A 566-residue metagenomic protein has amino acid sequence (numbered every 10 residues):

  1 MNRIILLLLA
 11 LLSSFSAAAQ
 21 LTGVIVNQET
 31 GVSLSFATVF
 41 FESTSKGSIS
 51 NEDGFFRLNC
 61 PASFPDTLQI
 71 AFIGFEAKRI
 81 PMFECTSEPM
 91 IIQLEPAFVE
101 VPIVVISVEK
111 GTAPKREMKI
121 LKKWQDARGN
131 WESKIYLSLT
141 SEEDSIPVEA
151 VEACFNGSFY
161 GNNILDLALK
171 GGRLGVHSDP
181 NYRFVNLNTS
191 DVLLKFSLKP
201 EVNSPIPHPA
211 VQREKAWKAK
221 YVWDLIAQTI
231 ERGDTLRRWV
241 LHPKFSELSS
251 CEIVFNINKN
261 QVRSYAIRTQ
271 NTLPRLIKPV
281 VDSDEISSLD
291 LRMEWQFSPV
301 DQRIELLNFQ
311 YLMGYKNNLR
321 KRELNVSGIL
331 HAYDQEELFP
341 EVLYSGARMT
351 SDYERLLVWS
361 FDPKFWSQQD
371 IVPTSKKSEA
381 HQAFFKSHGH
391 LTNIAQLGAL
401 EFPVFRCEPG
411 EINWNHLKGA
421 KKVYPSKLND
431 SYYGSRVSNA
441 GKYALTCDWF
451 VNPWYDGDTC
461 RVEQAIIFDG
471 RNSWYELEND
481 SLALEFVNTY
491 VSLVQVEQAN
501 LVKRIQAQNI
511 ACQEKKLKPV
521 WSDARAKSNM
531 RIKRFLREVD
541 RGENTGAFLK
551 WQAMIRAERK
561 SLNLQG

Functional and structural regions predicted by a protein language model:
L21, Q28-S43: Short, ordered, surface-exposed loop/turn motifs in non-cytosolic proteins
L21-Q28, G54-F56, I92: A short, amphipathic beta-strand motif
F41, Q69-I80: A short, solvent-exposed loop/turn motif at the edges and junctions of modular extracellular/periplasmic domains
T44-F55: Short, acidic Ser/Thr/Gly-rich low-complexity loop/linker segments typical of extracellular and cell-surface proteins
R57-P65: Short Pro-Gly-centered beta-turn/loop motif in secreted/extracellular proteins
Q93-V222, R232-D234, L306-F405: Surface-exposed, low-complexity/disordered segments and acidic/polar micro-motifs at processing/linker regions
D224, D234-L343: Gly/Pro-enriched, hydrophobic low-complexity segments that function as extracytoplasmic propeptides/linkers
L400-T459, Q464, F468, N509-G566: Metalloprotease/metallohydrolase-associated module, dominated by Zn2+-dependent proteases
